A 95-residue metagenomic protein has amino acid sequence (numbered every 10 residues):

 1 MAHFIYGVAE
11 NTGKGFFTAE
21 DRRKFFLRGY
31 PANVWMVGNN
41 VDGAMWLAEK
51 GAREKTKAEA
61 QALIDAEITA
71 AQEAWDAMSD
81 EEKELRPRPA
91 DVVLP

Functional and structural regions predicted by a protein language model:
M1-L27: Short N-terminal "domain-start" leader segments that mark the transition from disordered tails or signal peptides into
F4-I5, N39, A48, E81: Absolute N-terminal positional cue centered near the fourth residue
G7, G43, L94-P95: Intrinsic disorder/low-complexity segments, especially N-terminal tails and targeting/processing regions
F17-L63, D76: Acidic, low-complexity, intrinsically disordered interaction modules
R53-P95: Mixed-charge, Lys/Arg-enriched low-complexity segments
